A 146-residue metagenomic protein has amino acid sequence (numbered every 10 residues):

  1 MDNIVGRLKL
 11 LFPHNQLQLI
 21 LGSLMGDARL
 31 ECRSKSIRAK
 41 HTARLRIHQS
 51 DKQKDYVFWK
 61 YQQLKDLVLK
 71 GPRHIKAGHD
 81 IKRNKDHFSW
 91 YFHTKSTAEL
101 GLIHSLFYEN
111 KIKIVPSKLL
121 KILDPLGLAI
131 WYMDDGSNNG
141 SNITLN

Functional and structural regions predicted by a protein language model:
M1-N146: Sequence-level preference for short, compositionally simple segments enriched in small aliphatic or small polar residues
